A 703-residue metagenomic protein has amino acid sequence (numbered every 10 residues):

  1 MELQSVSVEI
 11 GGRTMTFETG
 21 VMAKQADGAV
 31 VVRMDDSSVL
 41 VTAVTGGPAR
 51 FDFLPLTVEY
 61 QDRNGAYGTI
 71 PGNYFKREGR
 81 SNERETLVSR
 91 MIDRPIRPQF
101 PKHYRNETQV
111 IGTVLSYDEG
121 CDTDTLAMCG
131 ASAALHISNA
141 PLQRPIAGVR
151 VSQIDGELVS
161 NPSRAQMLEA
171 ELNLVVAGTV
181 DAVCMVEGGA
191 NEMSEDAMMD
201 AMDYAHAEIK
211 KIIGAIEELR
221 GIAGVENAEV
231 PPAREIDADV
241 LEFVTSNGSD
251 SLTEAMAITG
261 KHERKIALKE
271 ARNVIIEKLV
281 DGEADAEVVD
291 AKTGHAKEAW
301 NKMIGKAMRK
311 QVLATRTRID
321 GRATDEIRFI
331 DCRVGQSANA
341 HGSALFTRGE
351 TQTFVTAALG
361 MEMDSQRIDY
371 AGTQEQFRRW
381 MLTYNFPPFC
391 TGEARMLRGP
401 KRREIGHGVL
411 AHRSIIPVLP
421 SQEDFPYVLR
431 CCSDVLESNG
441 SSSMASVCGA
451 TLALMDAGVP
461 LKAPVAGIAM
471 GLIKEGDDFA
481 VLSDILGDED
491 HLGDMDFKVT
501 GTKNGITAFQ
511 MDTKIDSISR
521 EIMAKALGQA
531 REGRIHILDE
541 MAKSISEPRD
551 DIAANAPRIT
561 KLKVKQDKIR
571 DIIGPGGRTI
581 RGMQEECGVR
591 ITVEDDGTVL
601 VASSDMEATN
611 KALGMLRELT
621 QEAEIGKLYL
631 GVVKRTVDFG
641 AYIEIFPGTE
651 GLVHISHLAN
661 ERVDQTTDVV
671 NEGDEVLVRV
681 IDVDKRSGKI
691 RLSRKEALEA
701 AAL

Functional and structural regions predicted by a protein language model:
M1-Q4, I10-R13, D27, S38 (+12 more regions): Alpha/propeptide regions of enzymes that mature by internal proteolysis
M1-T45, R50, A228-E375, P557-D571 (+2 more regions): Extended amphipathic alpha-helical scaffolds
T14, A26-Q109, V114-C121, V180 (+4 more regions): Glycine-rich, flexible beta-strand/loop modules in the N-terminal catalytic cores of phosphate-handling
G28-V30, C121-N139, R333-A357, N439-V459 (+1 more regions): Conserved phosphate/anionic-ligand binding catalytic regions in large, soluble enzymes, centered on
K102-T108, Q143-P145, I212-P231, H262-E263 (+7 more regions): Flexible, glycine/charged-enriched surface loops at secondary-structure junctions
N139-T259, L454-D550: Mobile "lid/hinge" segments at catalytic clefts and subdomain interfaces of large enzymes
A223-A238, H536-L562, N610-L630, A697: Long, charged amphipathic helices and adjacent flexible linkers at domain junctions
P557-I559, Q566-L703: Single-stranded RNA-binding regions, centering on S1/OB-family and related RNA-binding modules
